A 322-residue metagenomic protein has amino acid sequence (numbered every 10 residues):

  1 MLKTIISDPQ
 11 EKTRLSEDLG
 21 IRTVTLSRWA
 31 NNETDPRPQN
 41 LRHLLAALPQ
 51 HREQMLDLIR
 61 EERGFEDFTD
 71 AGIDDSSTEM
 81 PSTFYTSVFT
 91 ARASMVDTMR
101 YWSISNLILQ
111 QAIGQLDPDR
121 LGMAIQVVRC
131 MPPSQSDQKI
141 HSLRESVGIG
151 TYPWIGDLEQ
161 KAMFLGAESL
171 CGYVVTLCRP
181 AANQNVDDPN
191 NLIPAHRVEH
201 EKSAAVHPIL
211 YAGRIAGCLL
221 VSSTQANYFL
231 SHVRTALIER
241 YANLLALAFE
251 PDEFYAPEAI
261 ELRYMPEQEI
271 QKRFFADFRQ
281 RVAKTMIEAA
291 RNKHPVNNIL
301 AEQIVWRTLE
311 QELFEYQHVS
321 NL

Functional and structural regions predicted by a protein language model:
M1-R14, D18: A short, Lys/Arg-rich alpha-helix, primarily the initiator
G20-P36: Recognition helix of helix-turn-helix/homeodomain-like DNA-binding domains that insert into the DNA major groove
R37-D57: DNA major-groove recognition helix of helix-turn-helix/homeodomain DNA-binding modules
A71-M80, E250-L322: Signal-transducing coiled-coil/dimerization helices and immediately adjacent hinge/linker segments that couple sensory
T98-H141, E288-L322: Helix-loop-beta substructure at the N-terminus of cytosolic sensory domains that couple signal/ligand detection
R129-I193: Regulatory sensory and allosteric helical modules in signal-transduction proteins and certain transcription factors
A167, T176-L177, D187-A216: Helix-to-coil/beta transition segments that act as allosteric "coupling" elements at the rims of sensory or catalytic
S223-I238, D252, A256: Regulatory loop-to-helix N-cap segments in sensory/regulatory domains that couple ligand/signal detection
